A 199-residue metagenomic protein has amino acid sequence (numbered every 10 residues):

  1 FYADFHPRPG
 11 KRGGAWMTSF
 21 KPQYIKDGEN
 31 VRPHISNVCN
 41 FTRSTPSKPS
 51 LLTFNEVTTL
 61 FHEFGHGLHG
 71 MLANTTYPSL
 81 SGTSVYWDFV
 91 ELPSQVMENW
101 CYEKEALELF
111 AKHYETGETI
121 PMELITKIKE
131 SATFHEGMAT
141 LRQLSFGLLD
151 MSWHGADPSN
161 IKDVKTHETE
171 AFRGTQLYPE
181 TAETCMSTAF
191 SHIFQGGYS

Functional and structural regions predicted by a protein language model:
F1-S199: Cation-handling catalytic/transport regions enriched in His/Asp/Glu
